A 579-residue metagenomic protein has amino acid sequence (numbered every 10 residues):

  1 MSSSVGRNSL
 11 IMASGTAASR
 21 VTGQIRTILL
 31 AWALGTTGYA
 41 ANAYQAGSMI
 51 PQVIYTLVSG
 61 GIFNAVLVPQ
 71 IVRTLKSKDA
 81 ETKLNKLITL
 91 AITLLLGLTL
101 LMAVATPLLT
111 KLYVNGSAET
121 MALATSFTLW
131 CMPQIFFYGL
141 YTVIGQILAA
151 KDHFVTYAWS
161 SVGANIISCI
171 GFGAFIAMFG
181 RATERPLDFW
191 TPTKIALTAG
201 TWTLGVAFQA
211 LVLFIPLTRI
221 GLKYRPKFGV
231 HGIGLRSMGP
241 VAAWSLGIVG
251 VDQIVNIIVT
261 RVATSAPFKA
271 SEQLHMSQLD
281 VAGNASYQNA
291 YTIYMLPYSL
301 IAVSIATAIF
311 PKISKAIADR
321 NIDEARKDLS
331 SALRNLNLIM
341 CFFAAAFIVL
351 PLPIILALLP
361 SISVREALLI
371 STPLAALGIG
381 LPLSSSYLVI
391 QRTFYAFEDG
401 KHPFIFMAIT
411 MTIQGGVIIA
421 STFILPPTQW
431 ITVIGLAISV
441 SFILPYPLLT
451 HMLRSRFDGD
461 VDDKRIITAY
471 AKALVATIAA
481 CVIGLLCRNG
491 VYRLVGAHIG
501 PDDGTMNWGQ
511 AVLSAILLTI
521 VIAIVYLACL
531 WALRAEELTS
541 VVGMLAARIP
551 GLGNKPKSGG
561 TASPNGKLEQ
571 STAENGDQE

Functional and structural regions predicted by a protein language model:
M1-E579: Membrane-embedded alpha-helical bundles of multi-pass transporters/translocases, especially carrier/permease families
